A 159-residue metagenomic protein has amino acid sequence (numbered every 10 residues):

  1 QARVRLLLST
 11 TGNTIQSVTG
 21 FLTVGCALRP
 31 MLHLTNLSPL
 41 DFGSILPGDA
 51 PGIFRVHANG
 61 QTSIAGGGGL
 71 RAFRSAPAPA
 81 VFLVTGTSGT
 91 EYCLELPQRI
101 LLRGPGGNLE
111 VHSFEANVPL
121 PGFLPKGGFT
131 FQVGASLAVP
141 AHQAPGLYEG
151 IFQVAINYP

Functional and structural regions predicted by a protein language model:
Q1-L94, F123-P159: N-terminal small/polar-rich segments of proteins
T23-G25, L102, S113: Short N-terminal segments immediately surrounding and downstream of signal-peptide cleavage
L94-L102: Short acidic, flexible loop segments centered on an aromatic residue
P105-N117: Short beta-strand and strand-turn-strand segments in soluble, beta-rich domains
